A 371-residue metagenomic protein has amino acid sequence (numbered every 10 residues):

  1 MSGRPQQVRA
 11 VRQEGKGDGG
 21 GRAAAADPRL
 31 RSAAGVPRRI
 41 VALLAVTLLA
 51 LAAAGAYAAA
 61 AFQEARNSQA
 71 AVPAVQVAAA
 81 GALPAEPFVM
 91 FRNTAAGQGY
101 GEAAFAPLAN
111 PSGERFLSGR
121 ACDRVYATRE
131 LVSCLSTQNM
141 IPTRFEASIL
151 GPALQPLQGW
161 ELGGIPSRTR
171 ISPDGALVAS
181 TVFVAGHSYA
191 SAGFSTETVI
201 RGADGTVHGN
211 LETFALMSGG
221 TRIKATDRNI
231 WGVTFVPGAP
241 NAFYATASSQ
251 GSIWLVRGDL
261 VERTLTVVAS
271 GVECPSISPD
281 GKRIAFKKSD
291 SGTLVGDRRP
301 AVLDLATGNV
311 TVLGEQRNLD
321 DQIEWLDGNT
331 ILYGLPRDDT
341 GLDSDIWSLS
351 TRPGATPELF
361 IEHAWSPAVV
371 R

Functional and structural regions predicted by a protein language model:
S2-G15, R22, P28-R371: Sequence signature of WD/YWTD-type beta-propeller architectures
